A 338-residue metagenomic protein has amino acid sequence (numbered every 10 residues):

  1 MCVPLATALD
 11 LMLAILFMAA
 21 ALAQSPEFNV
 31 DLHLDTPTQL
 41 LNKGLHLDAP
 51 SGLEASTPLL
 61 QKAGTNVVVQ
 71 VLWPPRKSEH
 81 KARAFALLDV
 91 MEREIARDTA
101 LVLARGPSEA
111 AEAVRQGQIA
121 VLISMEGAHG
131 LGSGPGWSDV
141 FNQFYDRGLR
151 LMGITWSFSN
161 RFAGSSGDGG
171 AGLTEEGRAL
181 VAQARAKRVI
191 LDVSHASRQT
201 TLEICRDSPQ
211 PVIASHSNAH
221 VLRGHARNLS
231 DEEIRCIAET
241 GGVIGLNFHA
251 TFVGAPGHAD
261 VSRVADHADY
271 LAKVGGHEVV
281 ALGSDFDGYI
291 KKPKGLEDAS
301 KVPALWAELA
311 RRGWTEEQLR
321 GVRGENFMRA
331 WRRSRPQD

Functional and structural regions predicted by a protein language model:
L9-A20: Bacterial N-terminal signal peptides
L11, L32-T36, V193, S217 (+1 more regions): Generic detector of well-ordered alpha-helical packing
L22-G170, E175, G224-L282, F286-D338: N-terminal hydrophobic targeting/anchoring segments and the immediately downstream early-domain regions of hydrolases
D146-N228: Divalent metal-binding pocket/active-site signature
